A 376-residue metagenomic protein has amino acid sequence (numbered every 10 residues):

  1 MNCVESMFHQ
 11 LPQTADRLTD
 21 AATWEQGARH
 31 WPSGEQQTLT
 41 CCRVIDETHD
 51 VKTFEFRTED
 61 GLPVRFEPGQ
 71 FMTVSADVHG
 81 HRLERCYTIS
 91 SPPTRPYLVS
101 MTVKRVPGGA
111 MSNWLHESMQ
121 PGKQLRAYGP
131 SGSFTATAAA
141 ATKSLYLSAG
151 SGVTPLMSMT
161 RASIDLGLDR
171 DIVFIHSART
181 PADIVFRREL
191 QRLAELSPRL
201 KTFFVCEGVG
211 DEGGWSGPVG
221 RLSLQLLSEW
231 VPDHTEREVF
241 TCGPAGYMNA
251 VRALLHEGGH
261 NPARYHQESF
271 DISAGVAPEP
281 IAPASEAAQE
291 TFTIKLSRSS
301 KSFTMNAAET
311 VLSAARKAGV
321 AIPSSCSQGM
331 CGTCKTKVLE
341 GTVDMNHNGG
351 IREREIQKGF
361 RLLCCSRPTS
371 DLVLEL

Functional and structural regions predicted by a protein language model:
N2-G34: A eukaryote-biased signal for short, well-structured alpha-helical docking elements
N2-S6, P12, D16, N113-K295: FNR/FR-type flavoprotein reductase catalytic core
T23-Q124, Y128, A141-T142, A178-T180 (+1 more regions): Ferredoxin-reductase
G69-Q70, S285-F292, M330, P368: A short, compositionally biased
Q289-M330, L339: C-terminal accessory/binding modules appended to enzymatic or scaffolding proteins
A314-P323, G332-L376: Iron-sulfur (Fe-S) cluster-binding segments and ferredoxin-like electron-carrier domains, especially [2Fe-2S]
